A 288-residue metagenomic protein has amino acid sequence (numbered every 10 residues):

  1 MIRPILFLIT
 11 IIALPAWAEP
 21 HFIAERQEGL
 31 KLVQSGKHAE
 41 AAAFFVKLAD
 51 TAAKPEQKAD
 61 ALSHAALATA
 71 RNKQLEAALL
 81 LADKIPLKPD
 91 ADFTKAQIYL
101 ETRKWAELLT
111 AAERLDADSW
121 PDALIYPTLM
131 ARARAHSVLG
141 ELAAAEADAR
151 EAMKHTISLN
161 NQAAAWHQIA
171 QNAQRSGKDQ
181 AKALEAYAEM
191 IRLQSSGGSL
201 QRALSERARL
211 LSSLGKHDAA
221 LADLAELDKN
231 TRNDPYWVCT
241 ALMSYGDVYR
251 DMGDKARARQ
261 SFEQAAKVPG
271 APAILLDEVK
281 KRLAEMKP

Functional and structural regions predicted by a protein language model:
A16-R71, E76, L80, D90 (+2 more regions): N-terminal leader/linker segments that initiate helical-solenoid repeat arrays
P20, Q57, L87-D90, T94 (+6 more regions): Structural signature of alpha-solenoid helical repeat junctions
I23, D60, D90, P127 (+4 more regions): Residue register of alpha-helical TPR repeats
Q27, H64, T94, A131 (+5 more regions): "A position-specific structural signal for the A-helix of alpha-solenoid helical repeats
G36, K73, R103, G140 (+3 more regions): Residue-level detector of the short coil/turn that links helix A to helix B within each tetratricopeptide repeat
K47-D50, P86-L87, E113-A117, R150-H155 (+3 more regions): Amphipathic alpha-helical segments of tetratricopeptide repeats
